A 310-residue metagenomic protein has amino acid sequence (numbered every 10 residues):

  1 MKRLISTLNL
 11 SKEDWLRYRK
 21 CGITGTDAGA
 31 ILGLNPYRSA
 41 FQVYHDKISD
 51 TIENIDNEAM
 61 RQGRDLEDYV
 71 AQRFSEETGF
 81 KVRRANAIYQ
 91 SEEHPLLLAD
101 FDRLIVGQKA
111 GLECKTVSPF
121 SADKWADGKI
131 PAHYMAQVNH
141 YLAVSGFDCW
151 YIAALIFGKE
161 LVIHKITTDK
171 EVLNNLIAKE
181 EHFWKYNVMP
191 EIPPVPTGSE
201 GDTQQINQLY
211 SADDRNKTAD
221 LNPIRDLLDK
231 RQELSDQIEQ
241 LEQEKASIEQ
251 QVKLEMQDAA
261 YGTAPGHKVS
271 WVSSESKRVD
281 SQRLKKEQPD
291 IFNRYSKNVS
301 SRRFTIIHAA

Functional and structural regions predicted by a protein language model:
M1-A310: Accessory terminal regions of nucleic-acid processing enzymes
